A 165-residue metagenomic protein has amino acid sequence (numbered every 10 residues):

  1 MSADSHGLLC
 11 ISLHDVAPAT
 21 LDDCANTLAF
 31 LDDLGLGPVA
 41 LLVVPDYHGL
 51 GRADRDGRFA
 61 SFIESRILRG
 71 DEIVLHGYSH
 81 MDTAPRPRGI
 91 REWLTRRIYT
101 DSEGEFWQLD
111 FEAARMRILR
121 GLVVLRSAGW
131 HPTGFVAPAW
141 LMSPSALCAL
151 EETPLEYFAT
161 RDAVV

Functional and structural regions predicted by a protein language model:
M1-E72: Active-site beta->alpha N-cap acidic-glycine motif
L13-D15, L41-Y47, L75-S79, V136-A139 (+1 more regions): A cross-domain feature marking catalytic cores of carbohydrate-active enzymes and several ubiquitous metabolic/repair
A19-T20, H48-G51, M81-P85, L141-A146: Short catalytic/ligand-binding loop motif for oxyanion handling, primarily in non-cytosolic enzymes, centered on
A25-N26, P87, A149: Single-residue recognition of alpha-helix boundary sites
R58-F59, R91-W93, E151-P154: Short, hinge-like loop/turn segments at secondary-structure boundaries
I73-R91: Short, solvent-exposed beta-strand-terminating loops
P87-W107: Active-site gating loops and adjacent loop-to-helix segments of metal-dependent hydrolytic enzymes
E105-V165: Catalytic domains of cell-wall/extracellular-matrix polysaccharide-remodeling enzymes, centered on de-N-acetylation
